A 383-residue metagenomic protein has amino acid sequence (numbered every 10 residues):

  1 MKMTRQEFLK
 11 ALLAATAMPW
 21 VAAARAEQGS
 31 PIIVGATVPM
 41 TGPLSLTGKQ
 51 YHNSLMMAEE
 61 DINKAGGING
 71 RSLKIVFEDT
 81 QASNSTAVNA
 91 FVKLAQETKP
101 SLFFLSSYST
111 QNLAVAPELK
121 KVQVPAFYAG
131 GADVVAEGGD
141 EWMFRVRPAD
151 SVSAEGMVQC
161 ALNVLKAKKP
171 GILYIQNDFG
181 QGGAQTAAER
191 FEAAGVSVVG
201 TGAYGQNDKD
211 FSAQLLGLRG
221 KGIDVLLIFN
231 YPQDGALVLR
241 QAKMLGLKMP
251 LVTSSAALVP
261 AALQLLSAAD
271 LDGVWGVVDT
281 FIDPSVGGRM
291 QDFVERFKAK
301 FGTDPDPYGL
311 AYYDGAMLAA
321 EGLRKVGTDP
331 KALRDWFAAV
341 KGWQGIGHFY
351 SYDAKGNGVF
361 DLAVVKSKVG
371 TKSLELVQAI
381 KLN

Functional and structural regions predicted by a protein language model:
K2-L13, W20, A24-N383: Extracytosolic ligand-binding ectodomains
